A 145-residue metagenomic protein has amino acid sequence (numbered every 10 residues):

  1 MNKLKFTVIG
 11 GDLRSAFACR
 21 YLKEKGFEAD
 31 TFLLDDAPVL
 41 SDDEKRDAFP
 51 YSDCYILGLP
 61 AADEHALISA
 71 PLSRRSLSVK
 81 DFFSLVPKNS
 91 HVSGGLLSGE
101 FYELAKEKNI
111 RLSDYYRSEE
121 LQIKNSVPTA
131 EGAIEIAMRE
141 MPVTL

Functional and structural regions predicted by a protein language model:
N2, L57-T144: Glycine/serine-rich phosphate-binding loop and adjoining beta1-alpha1 elements at the start of nucleotide-handling
K5, E28, D53, H91: Residues at the starts of beta-strands that form the adenosine-phosphate
F6-L22, T144-L145: Glycine-rich adenosine-cofactor-binding loop
I9-G11, L34, G95: Cofactor-binding loop segments of dinucleotide-utilizing enzymes, especially the Rossmann-like FAD- and NAD(P)+-binding
R14-F17, A37-S41, L97-L104: Short, charged/polar "capping" segments at the starts of alpha-helices and the immediately preceding loops
C19-R20, S41-D43, A66-S69: Short, glycine/acidic-enriched capping/hinge loops at junctions between secondary-structure elements
K25-S41: NAD(P)-binding Rossmann-fold cofactor-contacting core
V39-Y51: Short acidic low-complexity segments
